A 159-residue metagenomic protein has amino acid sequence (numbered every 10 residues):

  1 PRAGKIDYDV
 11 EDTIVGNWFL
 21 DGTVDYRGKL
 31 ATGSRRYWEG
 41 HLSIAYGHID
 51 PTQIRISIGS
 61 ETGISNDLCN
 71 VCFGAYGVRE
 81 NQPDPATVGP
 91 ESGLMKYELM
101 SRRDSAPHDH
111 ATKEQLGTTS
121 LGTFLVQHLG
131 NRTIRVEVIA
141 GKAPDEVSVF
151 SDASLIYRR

Functional and structural regions predicted by a protein language model:
P1-D7: Conserved, short, structured surface segments that act as functional micro-motifs
T13-A31, I134-V136: Tryptophan-anchored aromatic micro-motifs
I14, G40, A153: Residues that flank catalytic or metal-binding motifs in active/ligand-binding sites
I14-N17, P51-R55, P90-Y97: Short, hydrophobic/aromatic-rich segments at coil-to-beta transitions
L20-V24, I58-I64, S101-R103, A140-K142: Short acidic, glycine-rich loop/turn motifs
G28-G89: N-terminal glycine/threonine-rich, aromatic-flanked beta-hairpin/loop signature
G74-R159: Beta-sheet ligand-binding and adhesion/scaffold domains
